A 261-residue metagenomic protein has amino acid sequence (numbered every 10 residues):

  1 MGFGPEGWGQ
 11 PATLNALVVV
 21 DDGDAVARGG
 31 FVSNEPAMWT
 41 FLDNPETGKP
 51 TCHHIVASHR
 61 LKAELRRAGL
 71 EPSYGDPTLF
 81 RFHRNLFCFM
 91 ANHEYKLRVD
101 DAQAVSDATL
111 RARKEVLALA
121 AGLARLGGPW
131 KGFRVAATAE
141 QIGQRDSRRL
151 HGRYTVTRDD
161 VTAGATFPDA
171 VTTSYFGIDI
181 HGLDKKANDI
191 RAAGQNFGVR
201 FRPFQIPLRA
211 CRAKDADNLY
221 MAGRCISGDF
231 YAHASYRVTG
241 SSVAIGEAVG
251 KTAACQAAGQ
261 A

Functional and structural regions predicted by a protein language model:
M1-A261: Flavin (FAD/FMN)-binding glycine-rich loop and adjacent Rossmann-like elements that form
